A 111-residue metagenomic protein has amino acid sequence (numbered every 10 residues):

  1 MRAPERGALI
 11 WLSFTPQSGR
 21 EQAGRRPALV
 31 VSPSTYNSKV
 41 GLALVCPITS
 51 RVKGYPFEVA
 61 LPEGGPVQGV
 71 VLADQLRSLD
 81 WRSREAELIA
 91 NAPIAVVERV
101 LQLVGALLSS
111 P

Functional and structural regions predicted by a protein language model:
M1-P111: Conserved functional hotspots at enzyme active or ligand-binding sites that engage polyanionic ligands
